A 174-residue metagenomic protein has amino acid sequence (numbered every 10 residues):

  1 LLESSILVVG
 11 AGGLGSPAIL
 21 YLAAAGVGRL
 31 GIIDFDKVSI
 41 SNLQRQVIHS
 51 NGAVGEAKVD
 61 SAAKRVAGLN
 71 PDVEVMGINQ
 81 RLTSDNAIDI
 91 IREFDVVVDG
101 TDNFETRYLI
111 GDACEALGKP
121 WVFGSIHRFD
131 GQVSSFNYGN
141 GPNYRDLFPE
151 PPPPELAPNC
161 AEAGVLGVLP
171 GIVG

Functional and structural regions predicted by a protein language model:
L1-G174: Adenine nucleotide-associated cytosolic modules
